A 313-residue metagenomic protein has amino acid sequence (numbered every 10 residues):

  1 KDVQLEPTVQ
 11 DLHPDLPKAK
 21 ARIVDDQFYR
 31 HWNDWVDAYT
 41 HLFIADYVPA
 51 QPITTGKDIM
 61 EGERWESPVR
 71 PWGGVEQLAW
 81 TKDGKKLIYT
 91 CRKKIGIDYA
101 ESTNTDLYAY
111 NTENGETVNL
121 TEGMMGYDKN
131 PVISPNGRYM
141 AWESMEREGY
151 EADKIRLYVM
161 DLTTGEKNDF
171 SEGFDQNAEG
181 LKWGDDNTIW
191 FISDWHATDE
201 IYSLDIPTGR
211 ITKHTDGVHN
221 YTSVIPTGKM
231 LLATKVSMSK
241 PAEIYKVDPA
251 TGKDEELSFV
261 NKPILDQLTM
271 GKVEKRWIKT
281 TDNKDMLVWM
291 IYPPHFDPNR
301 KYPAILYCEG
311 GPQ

Functional and structural regions predicted by a protein language model:
K1, Y29-V36, G62-T90, G96-I97 (+8 more regions): Conserved beta-propeller blade repeats
D2-P52, G56-G62, T90-K93, I97-Y108 (+3 more regions): Predominantly five- to eight-bladed beta-propeller fold
L42-I44, G56, L107-A109, L157-V159 (+5 more regions): Hydrophobic beta-strand positions in blades of beta-propellers and related beta-sheet-rich domains
A45-Y47, Y110, M145, M160 (+6 more regions): A generic structural motif
Y47-Q51, N111-G115, D161-G165, D205-G209 (+1 more regions): Short loop/turn segments that connect beta-strands within beta-propeller blades
I53, N119, N299: Ligand-binding pocket scaffold of soluble enzyme catalytic domains
T222-Q313: Serine-hydrolase catalytic core recognition
